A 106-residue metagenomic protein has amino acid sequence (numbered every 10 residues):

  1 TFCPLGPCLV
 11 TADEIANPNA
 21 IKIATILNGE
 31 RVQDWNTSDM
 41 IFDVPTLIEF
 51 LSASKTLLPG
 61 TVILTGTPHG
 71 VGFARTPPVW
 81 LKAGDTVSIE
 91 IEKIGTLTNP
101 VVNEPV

Functional and structural regions predicted by a protein language model:
T1-V106: Catalytic-pocket segment enriched in acidic/His residues
